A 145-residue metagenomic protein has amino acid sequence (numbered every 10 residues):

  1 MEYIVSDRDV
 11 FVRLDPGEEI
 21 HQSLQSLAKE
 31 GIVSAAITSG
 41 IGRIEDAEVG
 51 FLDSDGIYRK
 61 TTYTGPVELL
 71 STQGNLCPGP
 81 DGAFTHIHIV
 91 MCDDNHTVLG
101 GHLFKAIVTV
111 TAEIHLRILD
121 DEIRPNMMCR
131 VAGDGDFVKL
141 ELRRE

Functional and structural regions predicted by a protein language model:
M1-H86, V90-E145: N-terminal intrinsically disordered, cationic/polar leader segments that include organellar targeting peptides
